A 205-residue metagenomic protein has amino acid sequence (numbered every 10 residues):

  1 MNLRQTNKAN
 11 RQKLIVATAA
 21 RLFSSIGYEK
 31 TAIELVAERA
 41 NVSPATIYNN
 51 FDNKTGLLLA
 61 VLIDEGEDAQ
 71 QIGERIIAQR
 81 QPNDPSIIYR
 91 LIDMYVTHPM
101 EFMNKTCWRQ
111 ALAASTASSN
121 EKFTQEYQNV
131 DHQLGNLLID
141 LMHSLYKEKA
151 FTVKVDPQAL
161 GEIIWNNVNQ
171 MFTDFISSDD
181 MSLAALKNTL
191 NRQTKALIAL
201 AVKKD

Functional and structural regions predicted by a protein language model:
M1-N10, K204-D205: N-terminal intrinsically disordered/low-complexity leader segments
L14, T18, L22-G56, A60: Helix-turn-helix
A60, E74-K105, P157-I164, K187-L190: Hydrophobic alpha-helical connector segments
I63-A69: Short, basic, alpha-helical segments at the C-terminal edge of helix-turn-helix-like DNA-binding modules
Q70, S86, F102, T106 (+3 more regions): Amphipathic alpha-helical packing segments from all-alpha helical-bundle domains
Y95, A111-L112, I164, V168 (+1 more regions): Short alpha-helical scaffolding segments that buttress acidic/His motifs in well-ordered protein cores
P99-Q125, T173-S177: Amphipathic alpha-helical segments used for helix-helix packing
T124, Q128, Y146-T194: Hydrophobic/aromatic-rich alpha-helical bundle segments in the mid-to-C-terminal region
